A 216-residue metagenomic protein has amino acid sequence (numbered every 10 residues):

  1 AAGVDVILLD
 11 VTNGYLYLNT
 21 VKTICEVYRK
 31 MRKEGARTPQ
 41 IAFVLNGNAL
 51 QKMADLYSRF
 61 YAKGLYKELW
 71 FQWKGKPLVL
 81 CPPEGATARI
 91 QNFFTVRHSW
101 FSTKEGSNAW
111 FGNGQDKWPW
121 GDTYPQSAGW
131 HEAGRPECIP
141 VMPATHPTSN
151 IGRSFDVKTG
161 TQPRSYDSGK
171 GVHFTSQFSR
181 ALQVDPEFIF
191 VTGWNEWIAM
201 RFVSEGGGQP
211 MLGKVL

Functional and structural regions predicted by a protein language model:
A1-L216: Glycan-processing catalytic domains of CAZymes
